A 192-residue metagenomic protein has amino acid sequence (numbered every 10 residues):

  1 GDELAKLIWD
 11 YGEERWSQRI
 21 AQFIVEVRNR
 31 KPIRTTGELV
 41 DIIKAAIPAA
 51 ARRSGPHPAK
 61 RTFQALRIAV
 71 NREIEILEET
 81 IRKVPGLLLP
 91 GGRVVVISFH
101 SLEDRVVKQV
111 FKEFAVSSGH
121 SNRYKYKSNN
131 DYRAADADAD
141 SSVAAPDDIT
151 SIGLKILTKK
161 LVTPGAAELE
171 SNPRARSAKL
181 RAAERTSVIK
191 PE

Functional and structural regions predicted by a protein language model:
G1-E192: S-adenosyl-L-methionine-dependent methyltransferase catalytic core, i.e., the SAM/SAH-binding region
